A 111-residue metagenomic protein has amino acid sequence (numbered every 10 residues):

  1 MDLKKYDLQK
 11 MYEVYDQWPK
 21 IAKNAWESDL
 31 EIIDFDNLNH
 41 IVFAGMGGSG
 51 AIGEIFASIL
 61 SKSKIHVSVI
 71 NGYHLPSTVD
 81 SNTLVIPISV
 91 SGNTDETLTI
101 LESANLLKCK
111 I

Functional and structural regions predicted by a protein language model:
M1-A25: Cofactor-/ligand-binding subdomain signature composed of acidic, glycine-rich, tryptophan-containing flexible loops
K23-N37: A short, well-structured juxtamembrane/interface segment
D36-I111: Glycine-rich phosphate-binding loops that contact phosphosugars or nucleotide phosphates
